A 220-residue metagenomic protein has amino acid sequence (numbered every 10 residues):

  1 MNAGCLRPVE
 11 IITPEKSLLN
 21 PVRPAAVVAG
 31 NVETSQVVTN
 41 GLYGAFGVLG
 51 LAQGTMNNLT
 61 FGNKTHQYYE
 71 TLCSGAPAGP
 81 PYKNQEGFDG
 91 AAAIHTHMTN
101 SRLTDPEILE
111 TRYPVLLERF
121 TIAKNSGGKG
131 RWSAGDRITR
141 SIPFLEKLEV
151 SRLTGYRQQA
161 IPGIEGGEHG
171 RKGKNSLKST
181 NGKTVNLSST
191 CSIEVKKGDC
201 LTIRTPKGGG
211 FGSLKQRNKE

Functional and structural regions predicted by a protein language model:
M1-E220: Glycine/proline-enriched, intrinsically flexible loops and inter-domain linkers
